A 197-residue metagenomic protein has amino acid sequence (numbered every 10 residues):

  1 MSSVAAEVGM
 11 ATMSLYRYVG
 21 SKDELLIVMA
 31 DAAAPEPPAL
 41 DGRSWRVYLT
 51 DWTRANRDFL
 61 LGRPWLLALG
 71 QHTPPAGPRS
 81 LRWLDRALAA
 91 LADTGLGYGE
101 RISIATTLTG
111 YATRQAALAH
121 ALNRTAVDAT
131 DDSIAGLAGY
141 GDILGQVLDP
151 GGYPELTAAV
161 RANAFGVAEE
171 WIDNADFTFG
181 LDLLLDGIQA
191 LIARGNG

Functional and structural regions predicted by a protein language model:
M1-E24: Helix-turn-helix
K22, L26-A33: Amphipathic alpha-helical segments enriched in hydrophobic/aromatic and basic residues that form the DNA-contacting
D23, A112-A116, G152: Short alpha-helix boundary/capping elements
E24, D51, R82, R86 (+3 more regions): Amphipathic alpha-helical interaction segments
P37, P64, A116-N123, I192: Short amphipathic alpha-helical interaction/hinge segments
P38-R82, Y98, A105-L108: Hydrophobic alpha-helical connector segments
R86-L144: A contiguous pocket-lining binding segment that forms or flanks enzyme active sites
A121-G197: C-terminal peripheral helix-coil segments that are non-catalytic and often amphipathic
